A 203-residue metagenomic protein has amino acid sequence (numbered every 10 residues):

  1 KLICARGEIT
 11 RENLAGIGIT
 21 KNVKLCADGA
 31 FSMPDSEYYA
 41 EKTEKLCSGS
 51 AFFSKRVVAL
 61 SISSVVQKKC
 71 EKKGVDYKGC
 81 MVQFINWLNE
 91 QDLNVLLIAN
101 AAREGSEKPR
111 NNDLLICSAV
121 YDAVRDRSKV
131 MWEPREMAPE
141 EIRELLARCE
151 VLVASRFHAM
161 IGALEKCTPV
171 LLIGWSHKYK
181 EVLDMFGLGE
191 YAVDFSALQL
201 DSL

Functional and structural regions predicted by a protein language model:
K1-L203: Active-site anion-handling motifs in enzyme catalytic cores
